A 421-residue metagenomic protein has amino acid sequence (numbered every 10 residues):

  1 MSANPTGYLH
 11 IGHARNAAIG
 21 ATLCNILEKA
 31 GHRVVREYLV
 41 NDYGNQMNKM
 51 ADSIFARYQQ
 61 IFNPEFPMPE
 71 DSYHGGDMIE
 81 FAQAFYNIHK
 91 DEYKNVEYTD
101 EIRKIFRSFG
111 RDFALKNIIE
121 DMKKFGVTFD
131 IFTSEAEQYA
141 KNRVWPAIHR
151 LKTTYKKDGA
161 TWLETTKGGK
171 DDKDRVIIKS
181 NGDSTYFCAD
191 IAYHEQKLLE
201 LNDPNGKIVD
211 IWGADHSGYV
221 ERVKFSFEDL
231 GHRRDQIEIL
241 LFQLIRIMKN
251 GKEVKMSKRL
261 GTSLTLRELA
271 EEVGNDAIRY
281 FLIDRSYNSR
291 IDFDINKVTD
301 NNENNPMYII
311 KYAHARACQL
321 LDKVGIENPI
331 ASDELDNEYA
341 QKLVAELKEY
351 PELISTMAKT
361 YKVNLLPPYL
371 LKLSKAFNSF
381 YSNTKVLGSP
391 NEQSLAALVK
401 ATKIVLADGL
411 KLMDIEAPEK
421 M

Functional and structural regions predicted by a protein language model:
M1-M421: Non-catalytic interaction-recognition regions
